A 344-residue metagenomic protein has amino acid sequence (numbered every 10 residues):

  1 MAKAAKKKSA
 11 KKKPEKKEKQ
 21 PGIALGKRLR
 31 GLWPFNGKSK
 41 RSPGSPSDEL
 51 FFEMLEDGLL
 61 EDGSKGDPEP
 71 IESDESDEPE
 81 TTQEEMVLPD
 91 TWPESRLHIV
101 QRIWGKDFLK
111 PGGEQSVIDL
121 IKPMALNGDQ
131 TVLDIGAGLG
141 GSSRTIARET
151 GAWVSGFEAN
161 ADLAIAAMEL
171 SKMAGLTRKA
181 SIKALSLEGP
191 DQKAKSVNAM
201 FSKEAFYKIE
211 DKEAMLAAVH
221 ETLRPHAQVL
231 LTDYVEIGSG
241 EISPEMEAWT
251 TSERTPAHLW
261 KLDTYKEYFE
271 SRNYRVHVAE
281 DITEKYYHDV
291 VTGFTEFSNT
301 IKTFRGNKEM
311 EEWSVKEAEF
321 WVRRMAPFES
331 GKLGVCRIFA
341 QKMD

Functional and structural regions predicted by a protein language model:
A2-V87: N-terminal auxiliary segments of SAM/dcSAM-dependent transferases
P111-G128: Conserved alpha-helix/loop element of class I SAM-dependent methyltransferases that forms part of the SAM/SAH-binding
D129-G138: Conserved class I S-adenosyl-L-methionine
S142-G189: Class I SAM-dependent methyltransferase SAM/SAH-binding core
D191-M200: A short acidic, Gly/Pro-enriched loop at the edge of an enzyme's catalytic core that lines a small-molecule cofactor
E213-Q228: A short glycine-rich, Lys/Arg-flanked "PGG" loop and its adjoining helix->strand segment in the class I
Y234-P256: Short, glycine-/aromatic-enriched active-site segment of Class I SAM-dependent methyltransferases
V278-D344: Conserved Class I S-adenosyl-L-methionine
